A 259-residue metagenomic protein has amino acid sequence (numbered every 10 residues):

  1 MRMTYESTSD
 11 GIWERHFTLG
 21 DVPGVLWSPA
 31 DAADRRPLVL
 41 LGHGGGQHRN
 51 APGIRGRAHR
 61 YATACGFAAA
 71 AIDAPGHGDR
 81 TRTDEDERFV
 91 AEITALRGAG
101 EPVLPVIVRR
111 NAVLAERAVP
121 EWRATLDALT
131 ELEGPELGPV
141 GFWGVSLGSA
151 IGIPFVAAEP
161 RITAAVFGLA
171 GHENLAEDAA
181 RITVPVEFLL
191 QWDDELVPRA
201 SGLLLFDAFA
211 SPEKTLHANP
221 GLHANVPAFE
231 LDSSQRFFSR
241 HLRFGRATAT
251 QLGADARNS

Functional and structural regions predicted by a protein language model:
M1-D34: N-terminal cap/lid segment of alpha/beta-hydrolase-fold proteins
V39, G44-L132: Serine-hydrolase catalytic machinery in alpha/beta-hydrolase-like enzymes
I54-R55, V184, P198-D207: Short alpha-helix in the alpha/beta-hydrolase fold that links the catalytic acid
P120-R181: Primarily recognizes the serine-hydrolase "nucleophile elbow" in alpha/beta-hydrolase and SGNH/GDSL folds
I182, F188-L190, D194: Short beta-strand/loop motif that positions the catalytic acidic residue of the alpha/beta-hydrolase fold
W192-V197, A224-N225: Acidic catalytic loop of the alpha/beta-hydrolase fold
L203, D207-N225: Catalytic histidine neighborhood in serine/cysteine hydrolases with alpha/beta-hydrolase-type architecture
P220-G221, V226-S259: Catalytic active-site module of serine/aspartate enzymes centered on a nucleophile-bearing elbow/loop
